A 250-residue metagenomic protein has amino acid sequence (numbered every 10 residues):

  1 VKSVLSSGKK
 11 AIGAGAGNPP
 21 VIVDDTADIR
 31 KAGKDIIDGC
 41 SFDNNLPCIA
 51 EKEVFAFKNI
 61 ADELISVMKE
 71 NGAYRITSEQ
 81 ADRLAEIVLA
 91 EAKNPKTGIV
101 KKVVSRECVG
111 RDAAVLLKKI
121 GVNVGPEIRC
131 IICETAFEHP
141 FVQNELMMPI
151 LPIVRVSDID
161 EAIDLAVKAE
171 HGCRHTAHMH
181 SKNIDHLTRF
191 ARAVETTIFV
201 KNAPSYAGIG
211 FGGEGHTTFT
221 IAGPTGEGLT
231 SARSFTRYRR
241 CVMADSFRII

Functional and structural regions predicted by a protein language model:
K2-F137: ALDH superfamily catalytic-core signature
V122-I250: Conserved C-terminal structural/oligomerization subdomain of aldehyde/semialdehyde dehydrogenase
